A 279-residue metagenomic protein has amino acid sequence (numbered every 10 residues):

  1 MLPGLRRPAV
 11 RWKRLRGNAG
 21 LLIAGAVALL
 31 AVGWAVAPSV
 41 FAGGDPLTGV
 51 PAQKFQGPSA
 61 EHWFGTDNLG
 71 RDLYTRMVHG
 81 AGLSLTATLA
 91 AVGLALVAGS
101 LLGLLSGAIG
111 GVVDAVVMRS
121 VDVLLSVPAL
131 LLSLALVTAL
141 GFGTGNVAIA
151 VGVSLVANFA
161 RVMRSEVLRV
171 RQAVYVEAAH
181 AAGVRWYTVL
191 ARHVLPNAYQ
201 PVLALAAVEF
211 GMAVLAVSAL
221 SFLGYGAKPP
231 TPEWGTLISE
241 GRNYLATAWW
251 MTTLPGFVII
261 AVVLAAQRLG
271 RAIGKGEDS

Functional and structural regions predicted by a protein language model:
M1-L29, Q267-S279: Transmembrane alpha-helical segments of polytopic membrane transport and secretion proteins
G4-R14, G44-V92, L237-T253: Periplasmic/extracellular loop-to-transmembrane helix junction in inner-membrane transport proteins
P38-F41, A87-D122, L134: Transmembrane-helix boundary motif in ABC transporter permease subunits
W63, D67, G107-A108, V113-R169 (+1 more regions): Generic hydrophobic transmembrane alpha-helix motif, especially the helices
T66-R71, A108-I109, L168, A178-N197 (+2 more regions): Short helix-to-coil transition segments within interhelical loops that connect adjacent transmembrane helices
G82-A98, S133, Y187-A219, A266: Transmembrane alpha-helices
L136-A139, E166-V167, A216-I259: Glycine-rich helix-loop "coupling/hinge" segments at transmembrane-helix boundaries in multipass transporters
S154, Q200, A206-V208, W249-S279: C-terminal transmembrane helix and the adjacent membrane-cytosol boundary/short C-terminal tail of inner/organellar
